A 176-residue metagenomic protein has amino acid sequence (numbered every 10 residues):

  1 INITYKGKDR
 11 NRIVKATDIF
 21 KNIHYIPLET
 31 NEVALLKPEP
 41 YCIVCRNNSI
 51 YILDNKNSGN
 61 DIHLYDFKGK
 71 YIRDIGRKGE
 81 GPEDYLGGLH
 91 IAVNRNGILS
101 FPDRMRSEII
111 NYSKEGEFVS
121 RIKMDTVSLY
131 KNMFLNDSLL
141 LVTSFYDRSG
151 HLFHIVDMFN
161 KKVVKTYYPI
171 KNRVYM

Functional and structural regions predicted by a protein language model:
I1-M176: Eukaryotic scaffold repeat domains enriched in small/polar residues
